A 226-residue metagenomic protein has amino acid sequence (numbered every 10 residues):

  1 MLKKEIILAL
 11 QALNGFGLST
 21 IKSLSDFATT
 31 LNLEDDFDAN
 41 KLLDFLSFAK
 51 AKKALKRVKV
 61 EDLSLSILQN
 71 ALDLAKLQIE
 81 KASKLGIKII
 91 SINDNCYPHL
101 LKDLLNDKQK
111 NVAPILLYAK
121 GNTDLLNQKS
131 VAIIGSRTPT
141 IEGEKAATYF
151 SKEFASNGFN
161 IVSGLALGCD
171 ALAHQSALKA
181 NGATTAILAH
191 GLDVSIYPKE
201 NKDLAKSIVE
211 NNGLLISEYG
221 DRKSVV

Functional and structural regions predicted by a protein language model:
M1-E144, K152: Short, positively charged patches
M1-K4, N95-V226: Glycine-biased, small-residue-rich flexible motifs in mid-sequence functional cores and linkers
